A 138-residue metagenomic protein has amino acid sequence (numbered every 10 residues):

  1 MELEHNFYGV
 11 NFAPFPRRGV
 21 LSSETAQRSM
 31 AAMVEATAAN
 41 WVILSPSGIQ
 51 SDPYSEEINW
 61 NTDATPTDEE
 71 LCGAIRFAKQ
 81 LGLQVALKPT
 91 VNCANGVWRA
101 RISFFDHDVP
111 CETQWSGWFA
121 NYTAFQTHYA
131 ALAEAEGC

Functional and structural regions predicted by a protein language model:
M1-A32: Boundary/entry segment of secreted carbohydrate-active catalytic domains
H5-Y8, T37-E57, E69-C138: Substrate-binding cleft and catalytic face of glycoside hydrolase catalytic domains, especially the flexible beta-alpha
A13-T25, T62-P66, F119-T123: Acidic-and-aromatic substrate-binding clefts and catalytic sites of carbohydrate-active enzymes
R28-A32, N61-A64, D106: Short, low-complexity, polar/charged sequence segments that are solvent-exposed and flexible
